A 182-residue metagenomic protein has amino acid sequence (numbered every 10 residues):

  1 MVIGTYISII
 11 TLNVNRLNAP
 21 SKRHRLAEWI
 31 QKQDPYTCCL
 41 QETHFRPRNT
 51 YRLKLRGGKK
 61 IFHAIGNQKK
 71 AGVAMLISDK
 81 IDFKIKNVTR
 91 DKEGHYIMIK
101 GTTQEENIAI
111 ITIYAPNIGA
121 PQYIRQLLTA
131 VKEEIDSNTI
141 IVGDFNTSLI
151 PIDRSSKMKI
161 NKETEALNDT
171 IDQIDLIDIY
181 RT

Functional and structural regions predicted by a protein language model:
M1-T182: A shared catalytic/ligand-binding motif for oxyanion handling
